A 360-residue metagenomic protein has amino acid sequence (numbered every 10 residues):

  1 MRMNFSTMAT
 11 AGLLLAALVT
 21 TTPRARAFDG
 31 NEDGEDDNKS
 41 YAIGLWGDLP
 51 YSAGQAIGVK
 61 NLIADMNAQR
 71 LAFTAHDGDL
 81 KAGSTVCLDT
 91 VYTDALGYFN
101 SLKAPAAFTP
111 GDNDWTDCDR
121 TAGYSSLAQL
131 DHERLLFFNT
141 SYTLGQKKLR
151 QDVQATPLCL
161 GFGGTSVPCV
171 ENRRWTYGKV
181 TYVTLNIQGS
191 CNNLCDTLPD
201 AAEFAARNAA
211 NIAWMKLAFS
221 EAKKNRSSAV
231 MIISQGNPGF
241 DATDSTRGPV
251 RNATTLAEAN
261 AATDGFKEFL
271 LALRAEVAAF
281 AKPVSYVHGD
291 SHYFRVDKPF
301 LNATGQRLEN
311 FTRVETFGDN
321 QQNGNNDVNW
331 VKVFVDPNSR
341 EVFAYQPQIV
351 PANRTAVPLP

Functional and structural regions predicted by a protein language model:
M1-T10: Bacterial N-terminal signal peptides that target proteins for export
A11-L18: Bacterial N-terminal signal peptides
L18-R24: C-terminal segment of classical bacterial N-terminal signal peptides
R26-V91: N-terminal active-site segment of His-dependent metallophosphoesterases
D36, M66-F73, T176, V183 (+1 more regions): His/acidic metal-ligating clusters that form di-metal
D48, G78-D79, G111-D112, Q235 (+1 more regions): Active-site glycine-centered loops adjacent to acidic/histidine catalytic or metal-binding residues that shape
V86, T90-A210, W214, Y293-V296 (+2 more regions): Extended active-site neighborhood of metal-dependent phosphoesterases/phosphodiesterases
V331-P360: A short C-terminal boundary segment appended to hydrolase-like catalytic domains
